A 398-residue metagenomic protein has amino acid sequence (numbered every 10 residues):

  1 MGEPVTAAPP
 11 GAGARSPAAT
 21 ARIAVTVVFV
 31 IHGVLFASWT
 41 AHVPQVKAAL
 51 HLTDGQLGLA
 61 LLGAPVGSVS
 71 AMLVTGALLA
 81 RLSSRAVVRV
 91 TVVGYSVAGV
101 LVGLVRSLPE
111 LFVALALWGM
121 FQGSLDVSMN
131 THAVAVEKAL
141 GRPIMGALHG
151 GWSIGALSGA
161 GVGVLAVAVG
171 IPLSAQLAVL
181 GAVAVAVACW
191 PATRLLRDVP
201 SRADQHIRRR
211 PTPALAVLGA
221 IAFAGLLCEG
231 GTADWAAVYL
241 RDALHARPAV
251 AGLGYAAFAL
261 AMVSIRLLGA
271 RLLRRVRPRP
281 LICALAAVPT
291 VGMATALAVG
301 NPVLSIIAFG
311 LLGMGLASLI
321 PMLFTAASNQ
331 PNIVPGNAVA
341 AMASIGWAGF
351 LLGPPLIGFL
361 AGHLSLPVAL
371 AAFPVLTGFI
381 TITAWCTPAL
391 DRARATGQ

Functional and structural regions predicted by a protein language model:
A14-H42, A48, A116, T212-C228 (+1 more regions): Pair of pore-lining "gating" transmembrane helices in MFS-fold secondary transporters
A41-G55, D234-V250: Short amphipathic helix-loop junctions that connect adjacent transmembrane helices in Major Facilitator Superfamily/SLC
V46-K47, L78-L79, L165-G170, L240-R241 (+3 more regions): Interfacial helix-cap and linker-helix signal at transmembrane-aqueous boundaries of multi-pass secondary transporters
H51, S83, L104-P109, H245 (+1 more regions): Helix-breaking motifs and short loop linkers at transmembrane-helix boundaries and internal kinks in secondary membrane
S70-P109: Conserved MFS/SLC helix-loop-helix module at the cytosolic interface between two early adjacent transmembrane helices
S70-S84, V167, I265-P278, A361-G362: Helix-to-loop junctions at the C-terminal end of transmembrane segments in multipass secondary transporters
S124-A139, S318-P331: Intracellular juxtamembrane helix-capping segments at the cytosolic ends of symmetry-related transmembrane helices
S174-T193, V368-C386: Symmetry-related core transmembrane helices of the 12-TM Major Facilitator Superfamily/SLC fold
